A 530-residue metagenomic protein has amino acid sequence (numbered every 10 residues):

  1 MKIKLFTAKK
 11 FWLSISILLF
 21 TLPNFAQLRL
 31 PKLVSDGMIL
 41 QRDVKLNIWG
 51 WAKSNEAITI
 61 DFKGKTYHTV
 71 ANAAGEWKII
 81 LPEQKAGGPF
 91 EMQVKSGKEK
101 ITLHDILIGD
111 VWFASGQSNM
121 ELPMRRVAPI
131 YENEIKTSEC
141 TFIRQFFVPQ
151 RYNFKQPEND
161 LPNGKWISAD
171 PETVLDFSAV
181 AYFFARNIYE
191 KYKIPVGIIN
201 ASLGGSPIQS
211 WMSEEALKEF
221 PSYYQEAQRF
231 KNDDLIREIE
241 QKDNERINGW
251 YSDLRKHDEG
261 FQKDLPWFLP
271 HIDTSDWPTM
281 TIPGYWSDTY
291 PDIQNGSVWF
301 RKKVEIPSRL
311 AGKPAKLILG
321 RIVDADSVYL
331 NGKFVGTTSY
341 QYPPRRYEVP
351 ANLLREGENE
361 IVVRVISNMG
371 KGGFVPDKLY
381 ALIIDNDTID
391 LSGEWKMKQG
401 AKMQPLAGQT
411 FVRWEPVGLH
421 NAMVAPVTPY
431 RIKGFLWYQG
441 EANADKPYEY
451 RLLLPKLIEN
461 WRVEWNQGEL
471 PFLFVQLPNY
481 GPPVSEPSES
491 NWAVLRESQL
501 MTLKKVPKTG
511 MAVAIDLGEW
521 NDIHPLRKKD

Functional and structural regions predicted by a protein language model:
K32-D36, Q294-P307, R345-Y347, N421: Short beta-strands within extracellular/lumenal beta-sheet-rich domains
S35-I108, M369-K371: Ser/Thr-rich low-complexity repeats and stalk/linker segments
W49, W277, V304, L310-G332 (+1 more regions): Aromatic-lined ligand-binding clefts that engage carbohydrates, nucleic acids, or primary amines
G64-G87, R321, V328-A381: Beta-strand-rich ligand-recognition modules
I101-S168, I199-Y285, E358-I432: An acidic-aromatic loop/edge-strand motif
D110-V111, C140-F142, Y192-G197, E358 (+3 more regions): Loop/turn elements at helix/coil->beta-strand transitions in domains of secreted/extracellular proteins
P344-R345, R413-P426, L452-N460, S490-M501: Alpha-helical scaffolding within the catalytic cores of extracellular/periplasmic polymer-degrading hydrolases
